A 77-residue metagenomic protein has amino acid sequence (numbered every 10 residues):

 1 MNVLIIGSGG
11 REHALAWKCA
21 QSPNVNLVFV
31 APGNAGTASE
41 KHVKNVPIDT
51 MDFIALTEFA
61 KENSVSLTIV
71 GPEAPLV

Functional and structural regions predicted by a protein language model:
M1-V77: ATP-binding N-terminal substructure of ATP-dependent carboxylate-amine bond-forming enzymes
